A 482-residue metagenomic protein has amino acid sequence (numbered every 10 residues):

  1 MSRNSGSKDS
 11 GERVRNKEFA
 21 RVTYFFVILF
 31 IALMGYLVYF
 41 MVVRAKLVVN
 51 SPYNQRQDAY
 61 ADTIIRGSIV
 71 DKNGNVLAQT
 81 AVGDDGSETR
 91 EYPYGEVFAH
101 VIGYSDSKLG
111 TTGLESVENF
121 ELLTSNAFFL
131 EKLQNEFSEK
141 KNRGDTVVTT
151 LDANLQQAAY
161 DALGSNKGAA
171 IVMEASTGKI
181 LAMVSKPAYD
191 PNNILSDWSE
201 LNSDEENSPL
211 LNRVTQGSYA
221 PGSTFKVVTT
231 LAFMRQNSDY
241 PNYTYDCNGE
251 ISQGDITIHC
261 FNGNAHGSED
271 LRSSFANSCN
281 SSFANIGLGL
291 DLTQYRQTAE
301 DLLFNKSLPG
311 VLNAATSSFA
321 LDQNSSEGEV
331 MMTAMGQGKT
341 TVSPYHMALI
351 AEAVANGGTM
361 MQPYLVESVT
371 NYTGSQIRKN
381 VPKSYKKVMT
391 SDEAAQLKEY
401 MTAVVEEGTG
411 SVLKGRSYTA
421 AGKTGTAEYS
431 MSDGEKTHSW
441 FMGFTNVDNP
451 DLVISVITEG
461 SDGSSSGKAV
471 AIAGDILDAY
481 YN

Functional and structural regions predicted by a protein language model:
M1-W198, P209, S218, Y243 (+3 more regions): Periplasmic/cell-envelope proteins involved in peptidoglycan metabolism and beta-lactam response
S2-D9, N73, S176-S223, V228-T458 (+1 more regions): Beta-lactam-recognizing serine transpeptidase/beta-lactamase-like catalytic domain environment
